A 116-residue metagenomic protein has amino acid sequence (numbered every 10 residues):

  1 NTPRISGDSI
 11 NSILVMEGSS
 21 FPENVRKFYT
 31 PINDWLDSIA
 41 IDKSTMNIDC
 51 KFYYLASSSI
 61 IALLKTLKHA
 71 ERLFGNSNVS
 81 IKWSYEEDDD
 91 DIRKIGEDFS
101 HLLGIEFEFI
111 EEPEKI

Functional and structural regions predicted by a protein language model:
N1-T30: STAS-typified acidic loop motif
N11, K43-N47, N76-S80: A general structural motif
F21-M46, A56: Short, well-structured hydrophobic secondary-structure segments
Y29-N33, C50-F99: Amphipathic alpha-helical interaction surfaces in cytosolic regulatory modules
I39-D42, L73-N76, L102: Alpha-helix C-cap/termination motif
E108-I116: A generic structural motif
